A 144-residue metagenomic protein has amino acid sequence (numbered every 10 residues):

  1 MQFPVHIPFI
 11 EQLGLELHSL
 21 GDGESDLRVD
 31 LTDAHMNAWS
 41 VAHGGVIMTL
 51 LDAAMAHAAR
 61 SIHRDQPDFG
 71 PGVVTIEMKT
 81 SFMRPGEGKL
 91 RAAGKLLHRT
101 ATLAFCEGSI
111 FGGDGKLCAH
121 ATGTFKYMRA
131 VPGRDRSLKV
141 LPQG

Functional and structural regions predicted by a protein language model:
M1-G144: Terminal targeting signals and extreme-terminal segments of soluble enzymes
